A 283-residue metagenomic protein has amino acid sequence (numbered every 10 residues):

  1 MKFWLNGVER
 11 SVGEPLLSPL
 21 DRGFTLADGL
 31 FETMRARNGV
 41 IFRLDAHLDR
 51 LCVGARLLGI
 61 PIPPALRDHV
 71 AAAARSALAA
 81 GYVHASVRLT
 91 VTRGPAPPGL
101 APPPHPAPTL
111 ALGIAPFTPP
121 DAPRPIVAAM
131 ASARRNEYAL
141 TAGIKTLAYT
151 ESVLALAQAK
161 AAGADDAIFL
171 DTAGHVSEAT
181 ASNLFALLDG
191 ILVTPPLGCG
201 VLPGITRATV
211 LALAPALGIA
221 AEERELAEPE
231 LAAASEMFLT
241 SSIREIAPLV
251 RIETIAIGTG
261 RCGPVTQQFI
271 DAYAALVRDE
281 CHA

Functional and structural regions predicted by a protein language model:
M1-P64, D68-S76, T92, P97-A283: Helix-start/capping segments and mature chain N-termini
A80-V91: Ordered, amphipathic secondary-structure segments that act as subunit-interaction surfaces in large macromolecular
